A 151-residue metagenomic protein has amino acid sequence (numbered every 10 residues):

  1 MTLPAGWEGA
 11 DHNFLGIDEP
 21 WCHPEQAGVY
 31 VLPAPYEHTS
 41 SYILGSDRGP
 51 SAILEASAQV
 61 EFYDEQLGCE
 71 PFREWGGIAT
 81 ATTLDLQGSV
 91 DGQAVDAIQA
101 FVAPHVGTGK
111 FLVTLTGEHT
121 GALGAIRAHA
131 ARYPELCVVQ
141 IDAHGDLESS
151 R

Functional and structural regions predicted by a protein language model:
T2-R151: Conserved alpha-helical scaffold segments that buttress catalytic/binding sites
